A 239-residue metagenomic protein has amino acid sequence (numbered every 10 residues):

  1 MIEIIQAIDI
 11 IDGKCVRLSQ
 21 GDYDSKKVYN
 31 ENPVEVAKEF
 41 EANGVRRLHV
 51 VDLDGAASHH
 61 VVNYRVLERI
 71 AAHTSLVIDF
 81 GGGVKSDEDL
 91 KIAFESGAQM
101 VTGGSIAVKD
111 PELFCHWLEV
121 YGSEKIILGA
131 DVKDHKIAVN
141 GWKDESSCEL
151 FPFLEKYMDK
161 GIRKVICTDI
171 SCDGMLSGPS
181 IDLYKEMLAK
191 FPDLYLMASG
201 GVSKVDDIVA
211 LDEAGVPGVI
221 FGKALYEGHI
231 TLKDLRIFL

Functional and structural regions predicted by a protein language model:
M1-I4, G44-R47, T74-I78, A98-Q99 (+4 more regions): Short, well-ordered coil/turn segments that N-cap beta-strands
I2-I4, G55-A71, K85-K91, S105-I127 (+3 more regions): Active-site-adjacent beta->alpha loops and helix N-cap segments on the catalytic face of soluble alpha/beta enzymes
I8, D52, S105-I106, A130-V132 (+3 more regions): Short secondary-structure boundary segments
D9, F40, L48, A93 (+4 more regions): Conserved, mostly hydrophobic/aromatic
G13-C15, Q20-D24, A98-D173: Conserved anion-binding
C15-V61: N-terminal beta-alpha supersecondary unit
Y29-E41, K85-K91, E145-K156, I208: Short, acidic/polar
T74, I78-M100, D182-G218: Catalytic cores of alpha/beta
